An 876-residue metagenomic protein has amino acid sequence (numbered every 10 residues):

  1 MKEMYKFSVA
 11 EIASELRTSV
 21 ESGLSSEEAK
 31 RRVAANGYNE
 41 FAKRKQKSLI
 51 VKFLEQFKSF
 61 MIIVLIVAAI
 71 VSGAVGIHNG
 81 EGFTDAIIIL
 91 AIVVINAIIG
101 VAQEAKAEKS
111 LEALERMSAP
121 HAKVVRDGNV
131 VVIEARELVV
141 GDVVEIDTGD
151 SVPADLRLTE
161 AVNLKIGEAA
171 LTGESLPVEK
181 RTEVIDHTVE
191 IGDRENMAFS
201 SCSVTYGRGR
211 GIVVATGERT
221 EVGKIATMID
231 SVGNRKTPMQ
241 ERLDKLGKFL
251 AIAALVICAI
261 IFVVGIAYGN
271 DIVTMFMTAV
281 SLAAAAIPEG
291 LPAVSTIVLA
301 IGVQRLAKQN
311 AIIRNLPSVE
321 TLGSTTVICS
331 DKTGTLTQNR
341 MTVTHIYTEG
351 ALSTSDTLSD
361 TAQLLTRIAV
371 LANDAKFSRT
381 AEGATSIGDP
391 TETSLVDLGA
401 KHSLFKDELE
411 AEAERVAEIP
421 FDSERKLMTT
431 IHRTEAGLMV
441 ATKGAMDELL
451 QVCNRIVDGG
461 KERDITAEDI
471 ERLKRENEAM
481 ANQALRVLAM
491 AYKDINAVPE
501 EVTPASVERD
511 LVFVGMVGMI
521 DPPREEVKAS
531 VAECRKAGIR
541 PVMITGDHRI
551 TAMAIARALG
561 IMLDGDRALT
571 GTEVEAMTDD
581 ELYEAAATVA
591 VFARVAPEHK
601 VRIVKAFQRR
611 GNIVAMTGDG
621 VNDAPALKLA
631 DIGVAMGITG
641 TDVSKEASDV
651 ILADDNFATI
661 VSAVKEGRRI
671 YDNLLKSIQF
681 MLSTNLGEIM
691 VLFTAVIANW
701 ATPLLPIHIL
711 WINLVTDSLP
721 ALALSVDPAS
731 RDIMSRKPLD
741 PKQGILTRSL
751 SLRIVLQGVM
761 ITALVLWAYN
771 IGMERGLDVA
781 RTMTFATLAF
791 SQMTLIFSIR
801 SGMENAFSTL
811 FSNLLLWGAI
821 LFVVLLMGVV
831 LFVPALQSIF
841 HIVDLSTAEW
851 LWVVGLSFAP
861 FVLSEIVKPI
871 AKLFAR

Functional and structural regions predicted by a protein language model:
M1-S735, I745-L746, V759, N770 (+3 more regions): Conserved cytosolic headpiece of P-type ATPases
T716, I761, T782-I796: Generic alpha-helical transmembrane segments
D740-G758, L777-M783: Membrane-water interface at loop-to-transmembrane-helix junctions
L764: C-terminal catalytic subdomain
I799: A C-terminal functional module that forms or caps the active site or interfaces directly with catalytic machinery
